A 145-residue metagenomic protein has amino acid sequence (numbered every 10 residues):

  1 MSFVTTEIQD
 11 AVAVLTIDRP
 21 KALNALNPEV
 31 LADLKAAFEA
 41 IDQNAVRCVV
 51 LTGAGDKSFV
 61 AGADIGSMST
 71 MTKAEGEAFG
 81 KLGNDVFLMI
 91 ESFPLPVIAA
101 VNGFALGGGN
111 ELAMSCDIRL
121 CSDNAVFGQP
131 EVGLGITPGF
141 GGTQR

Functional and structural regions predicted by a protein language model:
M1-T52, L88: Conserved CoA-thioester-binding segment of acyl-CoA-metabolizing enzymes
L15, L51, D64, L112-M114: Hydrophobic/aromatic residues within transmembrane alpha-helices of multi-pass small-molecule transporters
P20-L23, D56-K57, G62, M68 (+4 more regions): A short, glycine- and basic residue-enriched loop/turn that sits immediately adjacent to a domain's principal
V30-D33, F79-L82, L112: Hydrophobic alpha-helical membrane-association signature
G53-M89, A105, G135: Glycine- (often His-adjacent) and acidic-residue-rich active-site loop that binds/positions the CoA thioester
V86, I90-S92, A100, L106-R145: CoA-thioester-processing core
